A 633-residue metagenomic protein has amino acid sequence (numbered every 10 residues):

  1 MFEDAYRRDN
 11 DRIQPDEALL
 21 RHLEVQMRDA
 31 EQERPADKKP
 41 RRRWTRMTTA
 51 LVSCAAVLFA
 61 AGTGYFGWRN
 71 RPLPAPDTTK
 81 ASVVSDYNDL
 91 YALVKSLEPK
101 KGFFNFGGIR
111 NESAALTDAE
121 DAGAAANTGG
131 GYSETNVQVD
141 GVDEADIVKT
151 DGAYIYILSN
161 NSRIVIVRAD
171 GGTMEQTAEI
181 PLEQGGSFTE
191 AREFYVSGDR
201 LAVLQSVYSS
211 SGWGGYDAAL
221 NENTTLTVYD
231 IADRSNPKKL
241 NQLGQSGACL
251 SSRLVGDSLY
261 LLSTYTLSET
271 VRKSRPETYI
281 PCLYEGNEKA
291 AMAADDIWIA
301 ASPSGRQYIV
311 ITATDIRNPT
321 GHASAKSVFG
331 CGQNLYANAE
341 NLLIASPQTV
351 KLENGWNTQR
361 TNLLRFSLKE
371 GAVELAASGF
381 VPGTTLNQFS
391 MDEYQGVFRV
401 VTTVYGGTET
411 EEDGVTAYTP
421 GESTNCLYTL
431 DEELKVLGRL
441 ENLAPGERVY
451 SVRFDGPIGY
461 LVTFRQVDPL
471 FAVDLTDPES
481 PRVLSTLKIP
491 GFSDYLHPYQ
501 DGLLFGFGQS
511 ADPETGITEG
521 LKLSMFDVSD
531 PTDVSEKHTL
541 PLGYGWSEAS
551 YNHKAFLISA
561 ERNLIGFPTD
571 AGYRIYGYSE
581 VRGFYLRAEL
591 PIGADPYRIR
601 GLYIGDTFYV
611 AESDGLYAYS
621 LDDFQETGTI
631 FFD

Functional and structural regions predicted by a protein language model:
M1-P40: Disordered, charged N-terminal biogenesis/targeting segments of membrane/secreted proteins
D16, W68-D633: Beta-sheet-rich non-transmembrane sensory/scaffold domains
A18-R28, M47-L73: Single-pass transmembrane signal-anchor helices and their membrane-water interface zones
Q32-P35, L58-A60, E393: Short, charged low-complexity intrinsically disordered segments located at boundaries of structured domains
D37-T49: Short, low-complexity patches enriched in S/T/P/G
